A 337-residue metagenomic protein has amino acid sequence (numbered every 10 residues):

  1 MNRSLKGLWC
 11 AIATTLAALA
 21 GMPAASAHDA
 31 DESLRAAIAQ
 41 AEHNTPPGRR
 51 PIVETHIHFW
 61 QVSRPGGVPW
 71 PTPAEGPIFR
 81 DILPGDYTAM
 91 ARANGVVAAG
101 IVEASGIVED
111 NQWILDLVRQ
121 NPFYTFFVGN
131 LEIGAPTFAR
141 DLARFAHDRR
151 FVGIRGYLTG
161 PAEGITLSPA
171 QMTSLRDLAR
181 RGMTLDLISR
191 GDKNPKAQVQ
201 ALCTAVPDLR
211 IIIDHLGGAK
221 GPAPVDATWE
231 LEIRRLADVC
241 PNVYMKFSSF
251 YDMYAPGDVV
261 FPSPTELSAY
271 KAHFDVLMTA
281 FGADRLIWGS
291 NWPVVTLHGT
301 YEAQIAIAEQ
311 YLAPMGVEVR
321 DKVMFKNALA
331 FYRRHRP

Functional and structural regions predicted by a protein language model:
S4, W9, S26-V53, I78-A98 (+3 more regions): Mid-to-C-terminal alpha-helical segments outside catalytic/metal-binding sites
C10-A20: Bacterial N-terminal signal peptides
H28-T173, D177-R181, K193, S268: Mid-domain alpha/beta scaffold segments of enzyme catalytic cores
D31, V152, I165-I287, R336: Catalytic pocket-lining loop regions of alpha/beta-barrel enzymes, especially the amidohydrolase/enolase/GH5 lineages
H56, I114, I154, L178 (+5 more regions): Conserved, mostly hydrophobic/aromatic
G67-E75, V260, E302-A308: Short glycine/proline- and charge-enriched loop/turn segments that cap or connect secondary-structure elements
D86-M90, D110, D141, S174 (+4 more regions): Alpha-helical packing segments of well-folded alpha/beta enzyme cores
G106, I133, L158-G160, S189-K193 (+3 more regions): Active-site-proximal loop/turn and secondary-structure-junction residues that shape catalytic pockets, frequently
